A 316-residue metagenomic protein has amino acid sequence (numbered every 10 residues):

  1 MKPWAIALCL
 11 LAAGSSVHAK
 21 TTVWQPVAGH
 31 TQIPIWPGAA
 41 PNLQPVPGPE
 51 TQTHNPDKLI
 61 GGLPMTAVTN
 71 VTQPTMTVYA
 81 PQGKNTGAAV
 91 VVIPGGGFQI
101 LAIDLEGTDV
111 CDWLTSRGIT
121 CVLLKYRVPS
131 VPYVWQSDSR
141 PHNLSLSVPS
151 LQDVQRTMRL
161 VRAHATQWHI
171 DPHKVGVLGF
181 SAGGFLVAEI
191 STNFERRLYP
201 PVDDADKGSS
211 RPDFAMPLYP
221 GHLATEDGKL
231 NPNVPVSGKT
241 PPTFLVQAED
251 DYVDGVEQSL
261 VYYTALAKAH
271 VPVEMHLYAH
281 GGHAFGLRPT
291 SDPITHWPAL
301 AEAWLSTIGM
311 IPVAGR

Functional and structural regions predicted by a protein language model:
T21-N85, S116: N-terminal cap/lid segment of alpha/beta-hydrolase-fold proteins
T86-G95: Short beta-strand element of the alpha/beta-hydrolase
G97-E106, L123-P149, S191-E195, Y199 (+2 more regions): Cap/lid segment of the alpha/beta-hydrolase catalytic domain
D104-V122: Short amphipathic alpha-helix adjacent to the substrate-entry channel of hydrolases
P149-G238: Primarily recognizes the serine-hydrolase "nucleophile elbow" in alpha/beta-hydrolase and SGNH/GDSL folds
K239, L245-Q247: Short beta-strand/loop motif that positions the catalytic acidic residue of the alpha/beta-hydrolase fold
Y252-Q258: Conserved alpha/beta-hydrolase "acid-adjacent" motif
L260-R316: C-terminal catalytic histidine-bearing segment of alpha/beta-hydrolase fold enzymes
